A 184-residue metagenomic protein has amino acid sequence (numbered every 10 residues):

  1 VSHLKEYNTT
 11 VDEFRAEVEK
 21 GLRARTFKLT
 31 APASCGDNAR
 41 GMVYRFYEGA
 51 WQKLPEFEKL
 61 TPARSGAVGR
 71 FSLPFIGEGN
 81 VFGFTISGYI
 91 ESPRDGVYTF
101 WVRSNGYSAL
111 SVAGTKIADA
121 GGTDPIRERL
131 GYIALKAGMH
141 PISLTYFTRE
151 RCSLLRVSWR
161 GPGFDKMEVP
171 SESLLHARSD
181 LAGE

Functional and structural regions predicted by a protein language model:
V1-K28, T115: C-terminal accessory region downstream of the catalytic core in glycan-modifying enzymes
F27-T99, R103-E184: Extracellular/secretory pathway-exposed regions associated with glycan biology
